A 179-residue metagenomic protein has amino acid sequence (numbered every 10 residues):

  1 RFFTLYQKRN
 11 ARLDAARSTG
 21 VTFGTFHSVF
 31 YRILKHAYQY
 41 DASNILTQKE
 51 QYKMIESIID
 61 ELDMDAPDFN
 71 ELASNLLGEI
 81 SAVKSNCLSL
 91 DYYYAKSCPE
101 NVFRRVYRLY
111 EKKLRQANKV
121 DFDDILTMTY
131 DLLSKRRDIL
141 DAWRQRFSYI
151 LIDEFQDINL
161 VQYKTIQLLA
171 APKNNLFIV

Functional and structural regions predicted by a protein language model:
F2-G78: Conserved P-loop NTPase-based nucleic-acid remodeling module centered on helicase motor cores
A11, A15, P67, S89 (+3 more regions): Secondary-structure boundary/capping residues
T22, Q51, S97-V179: Conserved helicase NTPase motor core
S28-Y31, G78-S81, T127, D131 (+1 more regions): Generic alpha-helical structural context detector
F30, L34, I80-L88, L151 (+1 more regions): Short alpha-helix boundary/capping elements
L34-Y38, K84-D91, R137, F177: Short amphipathic alpha-helical interaction/hinge segments
Q48-V120: Coupling/switch/interface segments within P-loop NTPase motor domains and analogous charged loops in nucleic-acid
